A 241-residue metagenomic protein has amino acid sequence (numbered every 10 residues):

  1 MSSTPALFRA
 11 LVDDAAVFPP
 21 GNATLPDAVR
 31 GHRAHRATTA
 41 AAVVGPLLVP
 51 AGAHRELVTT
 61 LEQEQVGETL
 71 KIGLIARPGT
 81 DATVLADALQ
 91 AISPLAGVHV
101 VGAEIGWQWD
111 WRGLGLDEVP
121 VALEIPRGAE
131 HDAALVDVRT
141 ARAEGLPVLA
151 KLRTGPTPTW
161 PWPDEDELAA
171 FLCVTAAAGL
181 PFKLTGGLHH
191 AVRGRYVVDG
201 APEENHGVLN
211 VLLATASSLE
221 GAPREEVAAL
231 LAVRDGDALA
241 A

Functional and structural regions predicted by a protein language model:
M1-G113, V119, L123, S218-A241: Alpha/beta catalytic barrel-like cores
E62, L85-D87, V136, P163-E165 (+1 more regions): Surface-exposed beta-strand edges and their flanking turn/coil or helix-capping segments
P94-G97, G102-A177, P181: Eukaryote-skewed repeat-based solenoidal scaffolds used as protein-protein interaction platforms, primarily
L146-A229: Catalytic alpha/beta core domains of metabolic enzymes, predominantly
